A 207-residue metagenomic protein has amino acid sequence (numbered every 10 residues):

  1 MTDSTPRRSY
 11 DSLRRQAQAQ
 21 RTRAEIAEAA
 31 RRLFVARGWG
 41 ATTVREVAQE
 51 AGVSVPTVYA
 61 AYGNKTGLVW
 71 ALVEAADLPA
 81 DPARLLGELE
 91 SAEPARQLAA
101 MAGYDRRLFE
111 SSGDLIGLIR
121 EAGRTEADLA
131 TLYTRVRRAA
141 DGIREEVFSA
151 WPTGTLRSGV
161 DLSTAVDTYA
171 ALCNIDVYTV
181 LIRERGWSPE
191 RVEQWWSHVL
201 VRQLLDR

Functional and structural regions predicted by a protein language model:
M1-P56, A60-G63, G67: Basic, helix-initiating cap at the start of DNA-binding domains
D3-S4, G123-T125, D141, S158-I182 (+1 more regions): Hydrophobic alpha-helical segments that form the core of small-molecule binding pockets and/or dimer interfaces
A19, R23, V73, A102 (+3 more regions): Amphipathic, non-transmembrane alpha-helical scaffold segments
A61, A71, W195: Residues in the recognition helix of alpha-helical DNA-binding motifs
N64, S112, T125-E126, I175: Short loop-to-helix capping motifs
V69-A76: Alpha-helical DNA-contacting segments of helix-turn-helix folds
A71, R84-S111, A165-V166: Hydrophobic alpha-helical connector segments
R106-S112, G117-R120, D128-T153, S163-D167 (+2 more regions): Amphipathic alpha-helical packing segments from all-alpha helical-bundle domains
